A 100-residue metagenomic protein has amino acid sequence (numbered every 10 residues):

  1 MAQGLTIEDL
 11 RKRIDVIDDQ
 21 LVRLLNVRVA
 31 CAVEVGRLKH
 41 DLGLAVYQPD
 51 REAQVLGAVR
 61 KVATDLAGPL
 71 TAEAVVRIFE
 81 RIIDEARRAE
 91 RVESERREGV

Functional and structural regions predicted by a protein language model:
M1-V100: Domain-level signature for soluble enzymes in the chorismate/prephenate branch of the shikimate pathway
